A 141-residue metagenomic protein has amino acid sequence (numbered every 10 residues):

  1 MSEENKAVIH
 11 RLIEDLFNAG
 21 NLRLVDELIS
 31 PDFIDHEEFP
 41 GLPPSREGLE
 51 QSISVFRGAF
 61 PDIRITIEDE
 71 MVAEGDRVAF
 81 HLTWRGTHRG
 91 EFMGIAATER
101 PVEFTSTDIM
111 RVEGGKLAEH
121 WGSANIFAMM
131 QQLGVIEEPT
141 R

Functional and structural regions predicted by a protein language model:
M1-R141: C-terminal and inter-domain tail/linker signature
